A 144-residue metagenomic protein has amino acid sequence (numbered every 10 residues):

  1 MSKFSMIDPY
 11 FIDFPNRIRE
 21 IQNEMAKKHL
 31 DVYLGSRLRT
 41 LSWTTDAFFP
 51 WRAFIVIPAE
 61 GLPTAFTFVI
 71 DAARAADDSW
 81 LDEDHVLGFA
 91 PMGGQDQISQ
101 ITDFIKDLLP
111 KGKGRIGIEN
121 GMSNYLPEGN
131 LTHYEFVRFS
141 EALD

Functional and structural regions predicted by a protein language model:
M1-D144: A composition/biophysics-driven feature that prefers long, compositionally simple stretches
